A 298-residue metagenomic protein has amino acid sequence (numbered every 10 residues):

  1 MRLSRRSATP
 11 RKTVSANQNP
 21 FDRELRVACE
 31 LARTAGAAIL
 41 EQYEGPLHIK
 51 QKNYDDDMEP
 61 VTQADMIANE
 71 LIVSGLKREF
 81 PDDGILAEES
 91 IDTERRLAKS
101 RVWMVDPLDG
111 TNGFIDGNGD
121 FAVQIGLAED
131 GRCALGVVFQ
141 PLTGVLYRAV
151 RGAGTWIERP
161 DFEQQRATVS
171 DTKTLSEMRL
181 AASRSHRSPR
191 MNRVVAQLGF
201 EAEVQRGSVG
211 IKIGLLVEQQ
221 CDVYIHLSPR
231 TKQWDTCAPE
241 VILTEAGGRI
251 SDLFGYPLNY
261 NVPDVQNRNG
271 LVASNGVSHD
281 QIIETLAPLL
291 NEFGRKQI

Functional and structural regions predicted by a protein language model:
R2-L108, R193-A196, S278, A287 (+1 more regions): N-terminal subdomain of lithium-sensitive/metallo-dependent phosphomonoesterases centered on the IMPase/IPPase/PAP
R2-R33, R193-L198, I213-I298: Oxyanion/phosphate-interacting regions
I39, D65, L76, T111 (+6 more regions): Residue-level signal for inorganic ion chemistry
Y43, R184, F254: Short, small-residue-rich loop/turn micro-motifs
G84, E201-A202, R249: Conserved beta-strand segments of alpha/beta enzyme cores
A87-E89, G207, F254: Short loop/edge segments at beta-strand edges and connector loops that shape dinucleotide/nucleotide cofactor-binding
K99-L142: Glycine-rich active-site/cofactor-binding loop and its immediate structural neighborhood
I125-G214, Q220, R268-I298: Acidic beta-strand-loop-alpha-helix segment within the catalytic core of divalent metal-dependent phosphate-processing
